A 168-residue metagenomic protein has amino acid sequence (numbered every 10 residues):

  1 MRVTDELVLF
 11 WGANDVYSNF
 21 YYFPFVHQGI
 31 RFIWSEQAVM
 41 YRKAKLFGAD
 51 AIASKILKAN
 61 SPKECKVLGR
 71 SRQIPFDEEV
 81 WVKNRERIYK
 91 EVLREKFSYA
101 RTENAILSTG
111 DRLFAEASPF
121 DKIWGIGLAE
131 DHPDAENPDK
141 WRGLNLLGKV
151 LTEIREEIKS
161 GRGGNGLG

Functional and structural regions predicted by a protein language model:
M1-G168: Charged, low-complexity intrinsically disordered segments
